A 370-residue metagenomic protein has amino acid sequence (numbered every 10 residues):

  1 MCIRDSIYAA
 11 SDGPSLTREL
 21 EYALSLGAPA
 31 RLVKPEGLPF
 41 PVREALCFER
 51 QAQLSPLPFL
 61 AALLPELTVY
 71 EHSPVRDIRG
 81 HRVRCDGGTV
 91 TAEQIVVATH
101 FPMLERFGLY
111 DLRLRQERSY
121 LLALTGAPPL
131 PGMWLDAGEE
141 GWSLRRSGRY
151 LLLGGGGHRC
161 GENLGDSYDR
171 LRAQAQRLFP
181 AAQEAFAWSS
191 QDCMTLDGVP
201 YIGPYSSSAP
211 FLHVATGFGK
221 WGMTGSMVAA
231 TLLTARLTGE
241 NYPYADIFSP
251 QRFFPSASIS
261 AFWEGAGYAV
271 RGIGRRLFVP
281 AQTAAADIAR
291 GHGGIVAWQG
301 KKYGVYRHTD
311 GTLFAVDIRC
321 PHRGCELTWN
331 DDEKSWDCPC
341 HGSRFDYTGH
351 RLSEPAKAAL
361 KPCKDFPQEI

Functional and structural regions predicted by a protein language model:
R4-A62: Rossmann-like flavin
A10, S73, C85-D86, A92 (+3 more regions): Short, well-ordered coil/turn residues at beta-beta hairpins and beta-strand->alpha-helix junctions within
Y22, R50, G138-E139, G148 (+5 more regions): C-terminal catalytic lobe of FAD-dependent flavoproteins
V33-L38, E71-R84: A conserved short coil-to-beta-strand element within the FAD-binding core of flavoproteins
L60-A61, P65, E93, A98 (+1 more regions): Active-site-proximal alpha-helical segments within enzyme catalytic domains
I78-R146, G272, R276, P280-A286: Flavin-dependent oxidoreductases
L122, H292-E369: Rieske [2Fe-2S] iron-sulfur-binding domain
A185-C193, F211-V214, G272-R319: A glycine-rich dinucleotide-binding beta-alpha-beta segment and adjacent secondary-structure elements that constitute
